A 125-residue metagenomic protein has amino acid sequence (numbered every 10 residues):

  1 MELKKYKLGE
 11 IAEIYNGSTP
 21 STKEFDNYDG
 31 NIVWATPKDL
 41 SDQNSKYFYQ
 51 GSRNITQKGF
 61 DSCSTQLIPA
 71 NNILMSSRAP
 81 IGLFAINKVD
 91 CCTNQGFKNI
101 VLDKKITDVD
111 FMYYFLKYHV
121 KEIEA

Functional and structural regions predicted by a protein language model:
M1-S18, W34: Non-catalytic DNA-recognition/assembly elements of restriction-modification systems
Y6-E13, S41-Q50, L67-A70, I86-D90 (+1 more regions): Basic, amphipathic alpha-helical recognition segments used for DNA target recognition
S21-D29, Y49: Short coil/turn segments at secondary-structure boundaries
G30-K46: Short beta-strand/loop turn elements enriched in aromatics
Q57-C63: Short alpha-helix capping/helix-loop boundary micro-motifs
M75-S76: A generic structural signal for residues embedded in beta-strands
L83: Short glycine-rich, flexible loops that bind phosphorylated cofactors or substrates
